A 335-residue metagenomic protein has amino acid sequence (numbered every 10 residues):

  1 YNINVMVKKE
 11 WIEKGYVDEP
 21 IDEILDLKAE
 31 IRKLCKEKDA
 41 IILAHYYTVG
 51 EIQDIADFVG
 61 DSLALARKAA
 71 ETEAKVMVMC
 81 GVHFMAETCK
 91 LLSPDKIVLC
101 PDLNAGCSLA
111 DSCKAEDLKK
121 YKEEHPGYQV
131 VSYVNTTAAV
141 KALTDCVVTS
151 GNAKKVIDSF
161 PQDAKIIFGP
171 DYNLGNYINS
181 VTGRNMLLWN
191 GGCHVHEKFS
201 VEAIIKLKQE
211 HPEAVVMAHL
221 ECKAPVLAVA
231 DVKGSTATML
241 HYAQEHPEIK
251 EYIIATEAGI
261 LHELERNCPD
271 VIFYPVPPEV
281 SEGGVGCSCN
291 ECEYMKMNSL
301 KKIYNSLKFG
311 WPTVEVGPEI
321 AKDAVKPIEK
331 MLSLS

Functional and structural regions predicted by a protein language model:
Y1-I3: Short, positively charged and aromatic/hydrophobic N-terminal segments
V5-I254, I260-L261, R266-S335: Active-site loop-to-helix "anion-binding N-cap" substructures in soluble metabolic enzymes
